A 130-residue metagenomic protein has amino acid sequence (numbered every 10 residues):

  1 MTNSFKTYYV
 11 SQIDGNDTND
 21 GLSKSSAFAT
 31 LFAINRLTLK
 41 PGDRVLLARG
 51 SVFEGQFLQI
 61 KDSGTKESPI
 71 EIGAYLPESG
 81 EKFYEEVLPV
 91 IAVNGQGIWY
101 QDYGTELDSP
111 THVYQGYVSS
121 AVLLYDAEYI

Functional and structural regions predicted by a protein language model:
M1-S4, T38-L39, S63-E67: Extracellular/periplasmic catalytic domains that process cell-envelope and extracellular macromolecules
T2-Q12: Boundary/junction segments of secreted and surface-exposed precursor proteins
F5, S25, S119: Short coil/loop residues immediately preceding or within conserved phosphate-binding loops of NTP-utilizing enzyme
T7, G42-R44, G50, F57 (+2 more regions): Detector for repetitive beta-architecture
Y8-Y9, F28, F53-E54, Y75 (+1 more regions): Aromatic side chains
Q12-A48, V52-F57: Acidic Gly/Asp/Thr-rich repetitive segments characteristic of extracellular carbohydrate-active and adhesion proteins
I60: Glycine-rich loop at the start of a catalytic domain that most often binds anionic cofactors/ligands
S63-I130: Right-handed parallel beta-helix/beta-spiral solenoid domain characteristic of secreted/periplasmic
